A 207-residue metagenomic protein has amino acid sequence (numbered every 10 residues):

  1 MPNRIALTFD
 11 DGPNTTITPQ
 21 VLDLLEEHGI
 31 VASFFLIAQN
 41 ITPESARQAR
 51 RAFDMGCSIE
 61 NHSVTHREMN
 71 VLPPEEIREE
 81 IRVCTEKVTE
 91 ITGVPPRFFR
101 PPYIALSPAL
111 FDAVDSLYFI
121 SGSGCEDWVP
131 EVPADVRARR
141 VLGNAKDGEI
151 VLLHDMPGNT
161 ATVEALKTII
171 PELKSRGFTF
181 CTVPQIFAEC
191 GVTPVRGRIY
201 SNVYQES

Functional and structural regions predicted by a protein language model:
M1, E27-G29, I41-T42, T160-S207: C-terminal domain-boundary segment and adjacent tail
M1-N70, E76-I77, V83, K87 (+1 more regions): Active-site beta->alpha N-cap acidic-glycine motif
D10, L25, I59-H62, F99 (+3 more regions): Conserved, mostly hydrophobic/aromatic
G12-N14, I30, I37-Q39, V64 (+4 more regions): Active-site beta-loop-alpha junctions enriched in small/polar residues
Q20-D23, R47, R51, E79 (+4 more regions): Alpha-helical scaffolding segments of alpha/beta enzyme cores, especially the outer helices of TIM-barrel or partial
R67-L72, D127-V129, L153: A short acidic, helix-capping loop that chelates divalent metal ions and anchors anionic groups
P95, A105-L106, L110-N144, G177-E189: His/Asp/Glu-enriched short active-site or ligand-binding loop at hydrolase and phosphoryl-transfer sites
